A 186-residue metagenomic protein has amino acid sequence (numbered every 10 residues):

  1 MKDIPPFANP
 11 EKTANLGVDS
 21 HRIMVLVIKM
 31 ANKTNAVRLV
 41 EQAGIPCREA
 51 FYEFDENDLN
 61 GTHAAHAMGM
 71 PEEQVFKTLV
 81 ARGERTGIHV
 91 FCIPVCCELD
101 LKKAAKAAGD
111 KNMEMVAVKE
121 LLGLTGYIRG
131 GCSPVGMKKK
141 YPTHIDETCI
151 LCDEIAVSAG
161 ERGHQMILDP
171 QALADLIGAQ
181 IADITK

Functional and structural regions predicted by a protein language model:
M1-I4, A179: Short intrinsically disordered, low-complexity coil segments enriched in acidic
S20-K186: Extended, low-hydrophobicity, polar/charged segments
